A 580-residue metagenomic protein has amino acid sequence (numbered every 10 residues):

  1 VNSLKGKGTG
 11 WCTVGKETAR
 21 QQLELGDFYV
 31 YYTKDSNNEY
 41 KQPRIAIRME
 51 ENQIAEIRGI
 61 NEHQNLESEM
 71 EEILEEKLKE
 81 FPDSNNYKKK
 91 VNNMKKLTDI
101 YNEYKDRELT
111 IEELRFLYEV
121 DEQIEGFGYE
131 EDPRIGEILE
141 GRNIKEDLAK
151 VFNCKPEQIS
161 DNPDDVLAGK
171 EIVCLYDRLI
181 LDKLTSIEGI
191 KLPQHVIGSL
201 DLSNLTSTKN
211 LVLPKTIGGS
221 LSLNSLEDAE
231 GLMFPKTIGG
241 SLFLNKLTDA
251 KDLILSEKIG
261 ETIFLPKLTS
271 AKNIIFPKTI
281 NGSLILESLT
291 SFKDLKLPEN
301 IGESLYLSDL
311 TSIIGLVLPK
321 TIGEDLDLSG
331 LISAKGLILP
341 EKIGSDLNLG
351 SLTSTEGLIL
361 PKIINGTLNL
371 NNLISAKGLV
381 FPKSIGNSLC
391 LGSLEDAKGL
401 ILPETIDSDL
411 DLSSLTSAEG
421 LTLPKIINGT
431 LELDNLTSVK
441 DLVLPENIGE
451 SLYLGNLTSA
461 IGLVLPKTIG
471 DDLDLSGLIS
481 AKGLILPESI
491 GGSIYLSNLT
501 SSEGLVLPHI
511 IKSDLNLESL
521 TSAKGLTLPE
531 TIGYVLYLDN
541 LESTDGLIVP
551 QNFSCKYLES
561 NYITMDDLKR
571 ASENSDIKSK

Functional and structural regions predicted by a protein language model:
V1-K183: Polar/charged low-complexity regulatory segments
K34-N37, N456, E559-S560: Short, flexible beta-strand-to-coil junctions
I45, M49, H195, I510-S513 (+1 more regions): Positively charged, low-complexity intrinsically disordered regions
S68, E72, E76-K79, K89 (+10 more regions): Polar/charged alpha-helical tracts
K170-L205, G219: LRR N-terminal entry segment and analogous cap-like coil->beta motifs
S199, S203-T531, N540-I548: Thr-biased low-complexity repeat/linker tracts and other Thr-enriched repetitive architectures
L536-K580: Leucine-rich solenoid repeat scaffolds
